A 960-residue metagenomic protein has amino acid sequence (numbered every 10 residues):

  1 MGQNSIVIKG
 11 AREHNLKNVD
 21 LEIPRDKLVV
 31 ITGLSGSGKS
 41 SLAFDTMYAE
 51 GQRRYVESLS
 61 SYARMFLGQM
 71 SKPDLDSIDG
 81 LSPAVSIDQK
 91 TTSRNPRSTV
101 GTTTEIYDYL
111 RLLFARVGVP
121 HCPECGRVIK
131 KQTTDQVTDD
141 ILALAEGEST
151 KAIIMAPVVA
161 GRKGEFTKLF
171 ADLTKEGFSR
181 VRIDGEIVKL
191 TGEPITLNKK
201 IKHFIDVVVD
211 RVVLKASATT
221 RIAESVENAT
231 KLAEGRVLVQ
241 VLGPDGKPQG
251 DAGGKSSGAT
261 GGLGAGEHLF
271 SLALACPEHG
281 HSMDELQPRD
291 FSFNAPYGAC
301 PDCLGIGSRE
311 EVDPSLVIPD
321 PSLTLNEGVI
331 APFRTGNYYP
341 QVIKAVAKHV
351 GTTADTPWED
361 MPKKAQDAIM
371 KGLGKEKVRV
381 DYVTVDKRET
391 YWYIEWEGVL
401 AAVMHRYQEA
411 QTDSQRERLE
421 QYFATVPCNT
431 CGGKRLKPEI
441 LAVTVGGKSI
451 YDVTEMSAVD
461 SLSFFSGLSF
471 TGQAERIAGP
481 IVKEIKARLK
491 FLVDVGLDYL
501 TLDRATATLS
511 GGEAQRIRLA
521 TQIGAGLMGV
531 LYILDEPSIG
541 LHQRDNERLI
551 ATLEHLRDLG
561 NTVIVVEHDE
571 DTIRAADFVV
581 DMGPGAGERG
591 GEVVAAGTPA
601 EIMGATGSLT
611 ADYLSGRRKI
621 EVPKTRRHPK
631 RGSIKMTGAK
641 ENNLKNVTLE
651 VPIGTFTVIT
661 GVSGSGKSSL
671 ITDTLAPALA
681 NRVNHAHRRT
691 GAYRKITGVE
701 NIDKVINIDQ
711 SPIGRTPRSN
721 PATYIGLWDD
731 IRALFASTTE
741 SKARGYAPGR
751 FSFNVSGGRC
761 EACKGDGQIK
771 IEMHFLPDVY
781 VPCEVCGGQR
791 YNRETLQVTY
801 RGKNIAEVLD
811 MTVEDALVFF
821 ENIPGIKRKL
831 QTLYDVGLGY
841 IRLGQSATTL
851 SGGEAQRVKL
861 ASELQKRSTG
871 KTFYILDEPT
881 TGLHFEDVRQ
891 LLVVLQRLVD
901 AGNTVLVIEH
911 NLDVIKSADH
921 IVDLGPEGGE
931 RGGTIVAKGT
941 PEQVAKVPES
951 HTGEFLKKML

Functional and structural regions predicted by a protein language model:
M1-L960: Conserved phosphate-binding elements of NTP-dependent enzyme cores
